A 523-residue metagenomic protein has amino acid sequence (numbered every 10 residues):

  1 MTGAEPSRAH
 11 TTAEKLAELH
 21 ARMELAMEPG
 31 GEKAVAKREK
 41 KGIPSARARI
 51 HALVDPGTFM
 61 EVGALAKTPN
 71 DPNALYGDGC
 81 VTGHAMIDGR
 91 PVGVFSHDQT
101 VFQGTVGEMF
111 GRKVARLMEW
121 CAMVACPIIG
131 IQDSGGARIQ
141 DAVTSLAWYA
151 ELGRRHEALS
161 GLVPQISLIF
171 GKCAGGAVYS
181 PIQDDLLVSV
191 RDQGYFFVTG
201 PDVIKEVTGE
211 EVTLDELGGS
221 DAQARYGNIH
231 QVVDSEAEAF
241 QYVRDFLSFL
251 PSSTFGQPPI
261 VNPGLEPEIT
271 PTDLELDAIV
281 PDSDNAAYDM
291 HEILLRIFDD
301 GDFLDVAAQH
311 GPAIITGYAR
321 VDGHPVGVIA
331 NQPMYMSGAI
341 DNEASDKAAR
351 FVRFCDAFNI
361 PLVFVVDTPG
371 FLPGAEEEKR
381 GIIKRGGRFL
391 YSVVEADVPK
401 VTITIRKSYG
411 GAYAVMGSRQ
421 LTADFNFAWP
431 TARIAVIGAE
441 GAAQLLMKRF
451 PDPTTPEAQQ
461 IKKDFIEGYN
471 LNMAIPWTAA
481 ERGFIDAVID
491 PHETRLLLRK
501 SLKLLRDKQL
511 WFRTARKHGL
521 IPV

Functional and structural regions predicted by a protein language model:
M1-V523: Ligand-binding clefts of soluble mixed alpha/beta catalytic domains
